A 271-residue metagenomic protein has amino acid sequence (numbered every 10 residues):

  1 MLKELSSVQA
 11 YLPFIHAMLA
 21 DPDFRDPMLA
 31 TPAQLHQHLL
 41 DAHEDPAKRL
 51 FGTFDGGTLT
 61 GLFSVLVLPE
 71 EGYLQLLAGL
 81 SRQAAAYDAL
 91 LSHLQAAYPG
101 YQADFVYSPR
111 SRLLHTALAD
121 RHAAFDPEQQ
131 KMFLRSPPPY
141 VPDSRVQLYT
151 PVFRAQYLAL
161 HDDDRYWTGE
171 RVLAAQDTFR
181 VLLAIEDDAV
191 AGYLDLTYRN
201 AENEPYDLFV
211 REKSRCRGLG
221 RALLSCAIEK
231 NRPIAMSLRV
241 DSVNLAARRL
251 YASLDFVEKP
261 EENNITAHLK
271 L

Functional and structural regions predicted by a protein language model:
M1-Q34, Q129, P138-W167: Short amphipathic alpha-helix that is part of the acyltransferase structural core
P27-L50, H161-Y193: Active-site rim helix/loop that mediates acceptor-substrate recognition in acyltransferases
A30-A89, L194-Y206, E212: Conserved donor-binding loop and adjoining core beta-sheet/short helix segment in diverse acyl/aminoacyl transferases
E70, A78-P142, I265-A267: Acyl-donor-binding surface of acyltransferase catalytic domains
Q83-A96, V210, C216-E229, R248-S253: Conserved acetyl-CoA-binding loop-helix of GNAT-fold acetyltransferases
A103-Y107, P205, M236-V240: Conserved hydrophobic beta-strand within the GNAT/NAT acetyltransferase core sheet that lines the active-site cleft
P109-P127, R221, V243-P260: Conserved active-site alpha-helix within GNAT-family acetyltransferase domains
P127-L148, R239-L245, E258-L271: C-terminal "cap" of GNAT-fold acetyltransferases
